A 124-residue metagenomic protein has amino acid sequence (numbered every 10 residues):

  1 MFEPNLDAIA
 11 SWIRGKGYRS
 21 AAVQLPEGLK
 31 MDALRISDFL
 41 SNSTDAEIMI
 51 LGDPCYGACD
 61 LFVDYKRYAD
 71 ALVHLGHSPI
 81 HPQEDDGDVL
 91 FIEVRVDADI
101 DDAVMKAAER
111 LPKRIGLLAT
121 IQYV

Functional and structural regions predicted by a protein language model:
M1-V124: An N-terminal assembly and electron-transfer interface module characteristic of large anaerobic redox and radical
